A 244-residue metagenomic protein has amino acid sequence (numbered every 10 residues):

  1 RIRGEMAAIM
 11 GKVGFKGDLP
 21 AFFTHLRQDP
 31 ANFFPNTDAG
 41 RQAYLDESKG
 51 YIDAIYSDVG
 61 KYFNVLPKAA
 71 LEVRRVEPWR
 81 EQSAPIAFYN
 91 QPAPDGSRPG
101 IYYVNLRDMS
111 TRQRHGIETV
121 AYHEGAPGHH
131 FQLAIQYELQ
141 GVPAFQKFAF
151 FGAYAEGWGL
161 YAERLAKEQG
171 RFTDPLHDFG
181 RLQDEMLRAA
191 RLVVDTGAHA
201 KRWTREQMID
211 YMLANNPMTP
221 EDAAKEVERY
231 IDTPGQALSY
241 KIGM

Functional and structural regions predicted by a protein language model:
R1-M244: N-terminal maturation segment of proteins
